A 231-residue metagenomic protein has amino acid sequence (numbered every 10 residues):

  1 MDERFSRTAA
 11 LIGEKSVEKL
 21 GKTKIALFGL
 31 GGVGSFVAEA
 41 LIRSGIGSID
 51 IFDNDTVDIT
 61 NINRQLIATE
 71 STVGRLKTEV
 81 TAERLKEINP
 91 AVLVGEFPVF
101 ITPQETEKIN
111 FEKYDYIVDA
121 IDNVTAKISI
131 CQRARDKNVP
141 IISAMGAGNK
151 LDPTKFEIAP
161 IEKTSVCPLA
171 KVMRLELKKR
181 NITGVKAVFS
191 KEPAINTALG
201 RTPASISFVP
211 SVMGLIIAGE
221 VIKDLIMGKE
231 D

Functional and structural regions predicted by a protein language model:
M1-I25: N-terminal charged helix/coil linker that caps or initiates catalytic domains
G21, I109-Y116, I121-S129, D136 (+3 more regions): Glycine-rich phosphate/adenylate-binding loop
L27-G29, F52: Conserved N-terminal Rossmann-fold NAD(P)-binding element of oxidoreductases
V33: Hydrophobic/small residue at the entry helix of a nucleotide-binding pocket
I42-S48, D136: Conserved S-adenosyl-L-methionine
I46, I51-N89: Glycine-rich phosphate-binding loop and adjoining beta1-alpha1-beta2 segment of Rossmann-like nucleotide-binding folds
P98-T106: Conserved SAM/SAH-binding loop
